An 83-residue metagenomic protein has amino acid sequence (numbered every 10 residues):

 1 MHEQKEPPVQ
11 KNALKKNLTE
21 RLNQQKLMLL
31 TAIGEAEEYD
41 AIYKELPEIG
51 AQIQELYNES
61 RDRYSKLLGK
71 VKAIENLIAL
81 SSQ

Functional and structural regions predicted by a protein language model:
M1-K15, L46-P47: Short, charge-rich amphipathic alpha-helices with coiled-coil/heptad character
K11-D40: Helix-turn-helix/homeodomain-like alpha-helical modules used for DNA recognition and transcription-factor dimerization
L30-E37, A41-Q83: Alpha-helical oligomerization segments
